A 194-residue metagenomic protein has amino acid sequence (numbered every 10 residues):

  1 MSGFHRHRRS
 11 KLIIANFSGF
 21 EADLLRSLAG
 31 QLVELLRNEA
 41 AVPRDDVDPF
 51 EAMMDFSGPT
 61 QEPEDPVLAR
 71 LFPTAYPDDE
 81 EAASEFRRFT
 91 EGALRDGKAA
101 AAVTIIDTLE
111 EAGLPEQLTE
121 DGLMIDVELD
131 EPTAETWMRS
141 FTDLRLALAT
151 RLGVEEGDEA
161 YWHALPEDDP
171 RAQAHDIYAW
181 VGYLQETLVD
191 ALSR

Functional and structural regions predicted by a protein language model:
M1-E128, P132-R194: Charged, alpha-helix-forming regions
